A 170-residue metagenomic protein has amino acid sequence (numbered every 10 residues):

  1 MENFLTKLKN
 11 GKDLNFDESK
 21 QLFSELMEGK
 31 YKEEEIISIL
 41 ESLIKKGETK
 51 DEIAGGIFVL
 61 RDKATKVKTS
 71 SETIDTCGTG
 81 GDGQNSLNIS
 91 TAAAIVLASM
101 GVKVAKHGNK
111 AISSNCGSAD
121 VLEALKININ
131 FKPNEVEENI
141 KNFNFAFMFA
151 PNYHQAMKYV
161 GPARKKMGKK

Functional and structural regions predicted by a protein language model:
M1-E2, F16-S19, N115, P133 (+1 more regions): Alpha-helix initiation and N-capping motif
M1-S86, V104: Acidic, glycine/proline-rich low-complexity segments that act as flexible tails and inter-domain linkers
L40, L87-F143: A glycine-rich phosphate/pyrophosphate-binding beta-strand-loop-alpha-helix module
E72-D75, V102-A105, D120, N144-M148 (+1 more regions): Structural motif
G78-G83, G108-S114, Y153: Acidic, glycine-rich active-site loops and adjacent beta-strand->loop/helix elements that engage anionic groups
E135-K170: Phosphate/diphosphate-binding glycine-rich loops and adjacent basic-rich segments that engage nucleotide
